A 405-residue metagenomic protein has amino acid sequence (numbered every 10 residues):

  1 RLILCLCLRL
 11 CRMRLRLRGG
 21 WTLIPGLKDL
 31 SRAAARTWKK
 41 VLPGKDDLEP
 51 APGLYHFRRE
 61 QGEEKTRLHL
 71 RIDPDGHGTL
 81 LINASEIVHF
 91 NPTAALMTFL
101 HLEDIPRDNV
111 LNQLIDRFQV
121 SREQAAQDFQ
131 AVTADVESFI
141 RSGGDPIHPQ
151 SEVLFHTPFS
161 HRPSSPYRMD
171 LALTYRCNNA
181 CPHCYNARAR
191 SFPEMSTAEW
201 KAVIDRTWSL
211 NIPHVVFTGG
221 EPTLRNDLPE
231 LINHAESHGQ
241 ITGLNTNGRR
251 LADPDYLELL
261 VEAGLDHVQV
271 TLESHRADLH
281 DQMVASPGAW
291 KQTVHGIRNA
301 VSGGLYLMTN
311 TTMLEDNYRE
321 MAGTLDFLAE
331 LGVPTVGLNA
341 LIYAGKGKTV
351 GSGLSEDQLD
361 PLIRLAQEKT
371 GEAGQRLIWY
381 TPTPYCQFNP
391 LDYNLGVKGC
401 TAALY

Functional and structural regions predicted by a protein language model:
C7, R14, G19-V41, E86-M169: Long, charge-rich, low-complexity alpha-helical segments
P25-T79: Long, low-complexity, charged/polar intrinsically disordered regions in eukaryotic proteins
I72-G76, I82-S85, H89-A95, T381-Y405: Accessory C-terminal segments flanking Radical SAM cores
V88, A95, N179, A277-D278 (+1 more regions): Glycine-centered loop/turn positions within well-structured domains that cap or flank conserved ligand/cofactor-binding
R117, Q127, A131, D135 (+2 more regions): Conserved alpha-helical substructure of the radical SAM core
G143, S191, P222, R249-L251 (+3 more regions): Residue-level marker for beta-strand->alpha-helix junctions and adjacent short loops that shape enzyme
V261-A263, T271-E273, D278-A403: Radical SAM enzyme [4Fe-4S]-AdoMet core and its adjacent flexible, acidic and glycine-rich loops/tails across
